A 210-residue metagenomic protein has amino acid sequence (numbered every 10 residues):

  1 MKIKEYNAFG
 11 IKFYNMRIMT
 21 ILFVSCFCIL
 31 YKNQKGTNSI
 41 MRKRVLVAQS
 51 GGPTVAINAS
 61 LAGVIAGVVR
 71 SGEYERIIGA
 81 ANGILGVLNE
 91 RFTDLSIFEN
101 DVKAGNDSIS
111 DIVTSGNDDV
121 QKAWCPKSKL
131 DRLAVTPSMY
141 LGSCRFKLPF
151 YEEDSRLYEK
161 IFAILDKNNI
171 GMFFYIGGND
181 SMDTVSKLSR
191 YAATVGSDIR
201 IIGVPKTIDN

Functional and structural regions predicted by a protein language model:
M1, M16-M19: Methionine residue identity
E5-A8, V24: Acidic, Ala/Val/Gly-enriched low-complexity intrinsically disordered segments
C26-C28: Cysteine-centered motifs
R44-T54, M139-R145, G171-G177: Short glycine-rich or small-residue beta-strand-to-loop segments that form or flank ligand, phosphate, metal/Fe-S
T54-V64, V87-L88, P149, R156-E159 (+1 more regions): Short glycine/serine/threonine-rich phosphate/pyrophosphate-binding segments that cradle anionic phosphate groups
R70-K167: Glycine-rich nucleotide/cofactor/substrate-binding loop typically near the N-terminus or early in the first domain
S189-N210: Short, acidic/small-residue loops that bind anionic groups at enzyme active sites
